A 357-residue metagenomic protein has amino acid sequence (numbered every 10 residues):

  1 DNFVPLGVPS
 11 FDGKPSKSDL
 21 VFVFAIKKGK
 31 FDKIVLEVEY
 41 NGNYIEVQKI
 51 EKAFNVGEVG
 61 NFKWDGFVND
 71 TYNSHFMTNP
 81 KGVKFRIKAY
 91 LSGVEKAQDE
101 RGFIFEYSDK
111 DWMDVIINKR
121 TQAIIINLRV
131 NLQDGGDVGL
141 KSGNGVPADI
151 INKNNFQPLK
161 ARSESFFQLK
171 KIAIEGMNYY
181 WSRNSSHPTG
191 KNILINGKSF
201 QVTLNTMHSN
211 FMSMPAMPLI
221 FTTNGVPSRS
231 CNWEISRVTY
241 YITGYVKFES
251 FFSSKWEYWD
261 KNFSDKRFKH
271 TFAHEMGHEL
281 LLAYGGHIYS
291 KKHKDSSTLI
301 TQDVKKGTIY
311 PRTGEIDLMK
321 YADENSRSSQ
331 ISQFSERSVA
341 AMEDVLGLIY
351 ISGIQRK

Functional and structural regions predicted by a protein language model:
D1-V21, V94, S108-W112: Short, compositionally biased P/S/T/A/G/V-rich stretches that sit at domain boundaries
F11-D32, L36-V38: Aromatic/hydrophobic beta-strand junction motif of beta-rich domains
I34-L36, N73-G93: Short, aromatic- and glycine-rich surface loops/edge beta-strands on solvent-exposed regions
Y44-K63, H208-N210: Solvent-exposed serine/threonine-rich low-complexity stretches and specific carbohydrate-binding patches
V59-N79: Signal that preferentially marks extracellular ectodomain short beta-strand elements of beta-sandwich modules
S92-K96, E100, I104-N127, L132-M207: Zn2+-dependent metallopeptidase catalytic core
K170-K291, S296-I300: Metzincin-family zinc-dependent endopeptidase catalytic domain
K255-K357: The catalytic-center signature of Zn2+-dependent metalloproteases
